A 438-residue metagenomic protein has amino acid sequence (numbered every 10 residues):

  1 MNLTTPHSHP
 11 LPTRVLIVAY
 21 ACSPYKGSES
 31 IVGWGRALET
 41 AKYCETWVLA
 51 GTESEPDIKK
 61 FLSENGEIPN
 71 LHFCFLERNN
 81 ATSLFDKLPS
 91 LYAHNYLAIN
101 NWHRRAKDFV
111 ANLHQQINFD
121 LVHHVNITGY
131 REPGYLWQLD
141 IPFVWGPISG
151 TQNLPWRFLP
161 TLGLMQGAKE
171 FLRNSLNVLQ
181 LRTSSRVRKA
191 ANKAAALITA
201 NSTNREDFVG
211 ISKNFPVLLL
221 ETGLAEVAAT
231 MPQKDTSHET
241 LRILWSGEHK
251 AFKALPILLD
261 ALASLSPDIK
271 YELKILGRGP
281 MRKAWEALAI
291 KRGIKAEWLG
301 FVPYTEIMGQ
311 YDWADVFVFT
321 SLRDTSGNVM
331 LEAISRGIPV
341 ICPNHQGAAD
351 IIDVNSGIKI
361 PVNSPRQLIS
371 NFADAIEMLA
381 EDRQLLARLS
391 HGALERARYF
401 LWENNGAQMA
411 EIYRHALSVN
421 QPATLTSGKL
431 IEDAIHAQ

Functional and structural regions predicted by a protein language model:
L16, I148, D235-K253, L259-L262: Conserved donor-binding/catalytic core segment of Leloir-type glycosyltransferases
H72-C74, L176-M231, H238: Donor nucleotide-sugar binding/catalytic pocket of nucleotide-sugar-dependent glycosyltransferases
K283-V302: Nucleotide-activated donor-binding/catalytic signature segment of Leloir-type glycosyltransferases, i.e., the conserved
F301-V302, G309-A314: Short alpha-helical donor nucleotide-sugar binding micro-motif in glycosyltransferases
L322: Aromatic "clamp/platform" in nucleotide-sugar-dependent glycosyltransferases that forms part of the donor/acceptor
P339-C342: Short hydrophobic beta-strand element within catalytic cores of glycosyltransferases and related nucleotide-activated
A349-E377, Q384-L385: Change "using UDP/GDP/dTDP sugars" to "using nucleotide sugars
M378, L385-Y399, Q408-E411, H415: A short, well-ordered alpha-helix in the C-terminal region of glycosyltransferases
